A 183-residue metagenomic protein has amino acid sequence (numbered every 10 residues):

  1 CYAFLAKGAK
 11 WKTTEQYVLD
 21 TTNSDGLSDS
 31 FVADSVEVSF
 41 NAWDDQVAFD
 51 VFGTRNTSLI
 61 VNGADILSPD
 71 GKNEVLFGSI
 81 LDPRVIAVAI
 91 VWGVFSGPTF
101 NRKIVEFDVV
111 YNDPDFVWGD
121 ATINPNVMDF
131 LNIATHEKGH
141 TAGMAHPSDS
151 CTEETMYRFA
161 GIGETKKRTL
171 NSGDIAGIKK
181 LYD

Functional and structural regions predicted by a protein language model:
C1-D29, P83-I104: Disordered inhibitory propeptide/activation segment of secreted metzincin zinc metalloprotease zymogens, centered on
K10, D115-V117, T155, T169: Residue-level preference for alpha-helix termini and adjacent loops
K12, I104-E106, C151, G173: Short, solvent-exposed loop/turn segments at the edges of secondary structure
Q16-V18, V110, T155-Y157: Soluble periplasmic/extracytoplasmic beta-strand elements of cell-envelope proteins
T21-V32, F116-M128, G161-R168: Second-shell loop/turn segments in exported
T22-S24, V47-D50, P114-V117, A145-S148 (+2 more regions): Acidic glycine-/aspartate-rich tracts in secreted/extracellular proteins
A33-T141, A145: Metzincin-family zinc-dependent endopeptidase catalytic domain
P125-Y182: The catalytic-center signature of Zn2+-dependent metalloproteases
